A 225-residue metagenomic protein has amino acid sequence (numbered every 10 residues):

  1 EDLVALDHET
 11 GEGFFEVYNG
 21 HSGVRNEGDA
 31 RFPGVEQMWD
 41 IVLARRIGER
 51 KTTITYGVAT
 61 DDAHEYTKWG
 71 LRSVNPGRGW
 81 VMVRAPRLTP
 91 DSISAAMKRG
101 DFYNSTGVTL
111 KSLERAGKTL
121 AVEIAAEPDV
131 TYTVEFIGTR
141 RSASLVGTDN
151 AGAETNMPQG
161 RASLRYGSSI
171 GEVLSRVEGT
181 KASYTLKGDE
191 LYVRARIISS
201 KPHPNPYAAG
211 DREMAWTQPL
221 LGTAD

Functional and structural regions predicted by a protein language model:
E1-D40: Active-site-proximal segments of metal-dependent phosphoesterases and phosphodiesterases across multiple
I41-R45: Alpha-helical structural signal in soluble globular domains
R46-Y56, D61-D225: C-terminal functional module detector
